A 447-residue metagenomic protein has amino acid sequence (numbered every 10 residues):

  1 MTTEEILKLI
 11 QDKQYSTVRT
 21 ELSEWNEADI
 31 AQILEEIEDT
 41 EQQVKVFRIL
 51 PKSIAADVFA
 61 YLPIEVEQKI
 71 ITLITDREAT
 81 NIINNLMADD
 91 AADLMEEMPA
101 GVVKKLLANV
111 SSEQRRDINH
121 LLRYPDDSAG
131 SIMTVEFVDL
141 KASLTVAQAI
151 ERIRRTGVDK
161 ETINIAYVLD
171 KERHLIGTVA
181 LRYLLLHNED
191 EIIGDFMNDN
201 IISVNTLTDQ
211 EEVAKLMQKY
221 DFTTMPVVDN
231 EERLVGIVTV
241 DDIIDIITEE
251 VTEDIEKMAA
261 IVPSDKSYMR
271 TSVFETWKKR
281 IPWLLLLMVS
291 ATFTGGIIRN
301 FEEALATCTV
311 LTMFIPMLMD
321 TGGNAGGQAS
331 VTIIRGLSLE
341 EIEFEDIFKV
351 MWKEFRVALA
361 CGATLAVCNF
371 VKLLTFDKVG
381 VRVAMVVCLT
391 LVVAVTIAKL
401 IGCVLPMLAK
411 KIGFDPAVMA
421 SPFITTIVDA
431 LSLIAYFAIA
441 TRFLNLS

Functional and structural regions predicted by a protein language model:
M1-V262: Hydrophobic packing positions in regular secondary-structure scaffolds
D242-T276, G327-V350, M407-K411: Non-transmembrane, extramembrane segments of multi-pass ion/lipid transporters
R270-P282, L286, I298, E302 (+6 more regions): Alpha-helical membrane-interface segments at transmembrane helix boundaries
W283-A291, F314, L318, G322 (+14 more regions): Alpha-helical transmembrane segments in multi-pass membrane proteins
M288-L305, C368-K378: Juxtamembrane "helix exit" motif at the C-terminal ends of alpha-helical transmembrane segments in multi-pass membrane
I297, V310-A329: Hydrophobic, small-residue-rich transmembrane alpha-helices and their short perimembrane loops in multi-pass membrane
N300-F314, D377-L389: Membrane-water interface of transmembrane alpha-helices in multipass transporters/channels
L408-V428: Interfacial loop-to-transmembrane junctions
